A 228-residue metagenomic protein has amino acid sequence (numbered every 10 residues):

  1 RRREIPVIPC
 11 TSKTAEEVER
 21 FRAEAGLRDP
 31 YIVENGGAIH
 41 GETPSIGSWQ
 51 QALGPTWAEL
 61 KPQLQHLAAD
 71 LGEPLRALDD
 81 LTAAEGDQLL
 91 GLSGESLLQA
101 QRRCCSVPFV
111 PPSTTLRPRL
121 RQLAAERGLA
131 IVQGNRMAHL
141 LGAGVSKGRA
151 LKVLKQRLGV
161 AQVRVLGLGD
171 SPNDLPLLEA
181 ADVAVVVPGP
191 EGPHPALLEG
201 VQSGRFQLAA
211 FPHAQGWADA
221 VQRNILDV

Functional and structural regions predicted by a protein language model:
R1-D80: Active-site phosphate-binding/coordination module
R3, A25-L27, E34-N35, R127 (+2 more regions): Short, structured coil segments at secondary-structure junctions
P6, A130, V183-A184: Residue-level detector of anion-binding/catalytic polar loops
V18, L116-P118, G192-A196: Short, charged/polar "capping" segments at the starts of alpha-helices and the immediately preceding loops
A25-R28, S48-W49, G94, S113 (+2 more regions): Short, hinge-like loop/turn segments at secondary-structure boundaries
R28-E34, E95-L97, A184-G189: Short hydrophobic/aromatic-enriched beta-strand-loop microsegments
L67-L166, P172-L175, A180: Conserved acidic, metal-coordinating active-site core of Asp-based, Mg2+-dependent phosphoryl-transfer enzymes
A138-V228: Mg2+-dependent phosphoryl-transfer enzymes with acidic/Ser/Thr/Gly-rich catalytic loops
